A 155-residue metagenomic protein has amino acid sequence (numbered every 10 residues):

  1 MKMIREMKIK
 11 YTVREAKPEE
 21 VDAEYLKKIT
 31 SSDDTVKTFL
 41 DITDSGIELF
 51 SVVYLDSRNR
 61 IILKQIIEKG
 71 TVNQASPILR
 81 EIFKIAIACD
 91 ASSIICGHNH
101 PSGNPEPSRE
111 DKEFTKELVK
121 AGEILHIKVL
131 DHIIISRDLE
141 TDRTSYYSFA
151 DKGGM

Functional and structural regions predicted by a protein language model:
M1-A16, Y25, R58, V72-M155: Active-site-proximal loop/helix of nucleotide/amide-processing enzymes and allied scaffolds
E20, E24-I85: Glycine-rich, small/polar surface segments that engage phosphate groups of diverse ligands
